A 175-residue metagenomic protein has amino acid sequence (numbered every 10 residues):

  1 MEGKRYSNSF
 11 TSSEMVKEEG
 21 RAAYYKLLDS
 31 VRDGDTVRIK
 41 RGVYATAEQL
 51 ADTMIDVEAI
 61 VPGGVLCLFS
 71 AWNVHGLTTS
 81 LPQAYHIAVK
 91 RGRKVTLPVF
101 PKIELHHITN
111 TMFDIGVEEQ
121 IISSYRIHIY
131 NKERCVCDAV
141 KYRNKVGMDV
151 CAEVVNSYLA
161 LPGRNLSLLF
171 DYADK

Functional and structural regions predicted by a protein language model:
M1-S70, G92, L97: Short beta-edge/loop segments at beta->alpha junctions of small alpha/beta modules that act as binding/recognition
W72-H75: Short secondary-structure capping/turn segments at boundaries of alpha-helices and beta-strands
L77-K175: Phosphate-handling catalytic interfaces
